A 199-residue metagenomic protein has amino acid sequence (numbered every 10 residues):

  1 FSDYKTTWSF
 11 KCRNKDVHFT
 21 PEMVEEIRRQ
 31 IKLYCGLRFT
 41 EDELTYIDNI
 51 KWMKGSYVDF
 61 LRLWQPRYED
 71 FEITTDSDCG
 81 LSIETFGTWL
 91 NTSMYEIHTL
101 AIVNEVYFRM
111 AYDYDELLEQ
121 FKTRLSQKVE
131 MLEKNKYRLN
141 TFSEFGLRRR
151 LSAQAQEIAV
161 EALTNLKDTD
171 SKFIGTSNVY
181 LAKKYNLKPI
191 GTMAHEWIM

Functional and structural regions predicted by a protein language model:
F1-M199: Ordered alpha/beta subdomains of enzyme catalytic regions
